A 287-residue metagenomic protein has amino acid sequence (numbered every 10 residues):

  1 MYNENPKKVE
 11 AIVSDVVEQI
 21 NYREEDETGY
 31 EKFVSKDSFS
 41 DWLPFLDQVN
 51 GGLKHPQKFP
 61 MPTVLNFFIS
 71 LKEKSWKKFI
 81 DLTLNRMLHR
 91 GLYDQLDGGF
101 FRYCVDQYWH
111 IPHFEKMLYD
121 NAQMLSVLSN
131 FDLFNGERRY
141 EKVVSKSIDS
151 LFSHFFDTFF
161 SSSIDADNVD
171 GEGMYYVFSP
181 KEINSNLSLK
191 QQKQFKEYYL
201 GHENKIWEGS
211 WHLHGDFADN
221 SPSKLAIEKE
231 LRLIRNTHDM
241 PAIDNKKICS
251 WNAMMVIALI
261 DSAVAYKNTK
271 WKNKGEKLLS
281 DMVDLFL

Functional and structural regions predicted by a protein language model:
M1-A265: Replace the tail clause
F155-D165, K270-L287: Catalytic cores of carbohydrate-active enzymes
